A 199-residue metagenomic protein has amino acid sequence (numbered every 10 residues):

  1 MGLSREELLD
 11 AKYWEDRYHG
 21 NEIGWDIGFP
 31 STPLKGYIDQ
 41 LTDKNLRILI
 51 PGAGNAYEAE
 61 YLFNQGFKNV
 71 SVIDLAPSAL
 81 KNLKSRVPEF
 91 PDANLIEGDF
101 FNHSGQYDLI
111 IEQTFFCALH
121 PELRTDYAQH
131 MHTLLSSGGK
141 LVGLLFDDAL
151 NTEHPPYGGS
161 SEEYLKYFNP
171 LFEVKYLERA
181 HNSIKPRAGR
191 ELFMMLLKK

Functional and structural regions predicted by a protein language model:
M1-G105, L119-K199: Class I (Rossmann-like) S-adenosyl-L-methionine-dependent methyltransferase catalytic domain, capturing the SAM-binding
D108: Conserved acidic residues
I111: A conserved beta-strand element that flanks and buttresses the S-adenosyl-L-methionine
T114-A118: Short catalytic micro-motifs in class I SAM-dependent methyltransferases
